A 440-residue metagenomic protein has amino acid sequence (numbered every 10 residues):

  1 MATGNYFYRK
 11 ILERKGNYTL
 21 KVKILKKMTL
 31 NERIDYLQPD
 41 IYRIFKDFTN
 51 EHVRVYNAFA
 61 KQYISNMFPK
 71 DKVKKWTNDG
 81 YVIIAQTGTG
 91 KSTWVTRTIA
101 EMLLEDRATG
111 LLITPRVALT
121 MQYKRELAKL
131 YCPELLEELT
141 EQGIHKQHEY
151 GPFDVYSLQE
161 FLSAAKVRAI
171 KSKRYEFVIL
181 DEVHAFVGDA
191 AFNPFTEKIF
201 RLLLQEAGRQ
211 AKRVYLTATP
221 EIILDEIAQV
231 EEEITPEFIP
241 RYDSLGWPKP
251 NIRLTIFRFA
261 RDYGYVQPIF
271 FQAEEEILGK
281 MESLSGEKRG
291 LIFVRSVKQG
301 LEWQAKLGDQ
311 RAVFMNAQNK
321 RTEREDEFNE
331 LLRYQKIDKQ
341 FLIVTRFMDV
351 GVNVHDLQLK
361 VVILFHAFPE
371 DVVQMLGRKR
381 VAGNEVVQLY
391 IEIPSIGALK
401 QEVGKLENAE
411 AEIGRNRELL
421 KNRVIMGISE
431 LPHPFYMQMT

Functional and structural regions predicted by a protein language model:
M1-L216, P220-F341, F347-V352, D356-V372 (+2 more regions): N-terminal helicase ATP-binding lobe
